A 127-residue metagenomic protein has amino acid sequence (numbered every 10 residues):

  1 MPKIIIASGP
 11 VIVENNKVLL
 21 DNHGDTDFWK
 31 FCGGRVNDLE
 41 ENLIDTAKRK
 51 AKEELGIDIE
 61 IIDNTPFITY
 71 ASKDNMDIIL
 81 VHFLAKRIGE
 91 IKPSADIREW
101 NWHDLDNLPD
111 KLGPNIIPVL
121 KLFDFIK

Functional and structural regions predicted by a protein language model:
M1-V18, F67: Conserved N-terminal beta-strand and adjoining loop/helix that marks the start of the Nudix/MutT-like hydrolase domain
K3-I5, V13, H23, N75-I78 (+1 more regions): A generic fold-level signal
I6, I68-I91, V119-F123: Active-site-adjacent beta-strand/loop module that shapes the phosphate/pyrophosphate-binding cleft
E14-E53, I57: Conserved Nudix-box catalytic region and its N-terminal flanking loop in Nudix hydrolases and closely related
V36-D38, Y70-A71, N107-P109: Short histidine/acidic/glycine/proline-rich micro-motifs that form metal- and phosphate-coordinating active-site loops
I57-F67: A short coil-to-beta-strand element that immediately follows conserved catalytic motifs
L84, K92-D124: NUDIX/MutT-family hydrolases
